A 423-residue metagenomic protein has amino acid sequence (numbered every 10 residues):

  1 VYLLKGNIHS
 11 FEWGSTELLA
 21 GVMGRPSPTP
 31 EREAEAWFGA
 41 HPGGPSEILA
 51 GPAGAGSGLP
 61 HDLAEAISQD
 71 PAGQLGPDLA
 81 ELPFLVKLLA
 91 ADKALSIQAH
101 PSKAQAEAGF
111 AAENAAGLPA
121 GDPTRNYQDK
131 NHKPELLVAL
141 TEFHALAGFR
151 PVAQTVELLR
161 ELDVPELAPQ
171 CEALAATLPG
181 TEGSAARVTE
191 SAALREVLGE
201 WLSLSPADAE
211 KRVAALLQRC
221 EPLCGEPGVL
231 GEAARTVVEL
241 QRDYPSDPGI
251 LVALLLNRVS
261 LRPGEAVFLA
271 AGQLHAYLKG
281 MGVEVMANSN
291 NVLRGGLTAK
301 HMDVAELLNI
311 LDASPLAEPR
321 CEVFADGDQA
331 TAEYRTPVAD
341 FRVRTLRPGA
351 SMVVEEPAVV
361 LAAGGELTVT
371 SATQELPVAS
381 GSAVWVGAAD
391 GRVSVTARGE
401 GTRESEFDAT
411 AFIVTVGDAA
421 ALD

Functional and structural regions predicted by a protein language model:
V1-E226, A299-A317, V343: Transition-metal
E31-E33, E81-L82, D92, N131-K133 (+3 more regions): A short beta-loop-beta micro-motif enriched in histidine and acidic residues
F38-A40, L88-D92, A99, P134-E142 (+4 more regions): Short, conserved beta-strand element in jelly-roll/cupin
A66-G76, S246-R262, V353, L361-S380: A short beta-strand-loop-beta hairpin characteristic of the jelly-roll/cupin
A90-A94, P101-A104, N131-E135, T141-H144 (+4 more regions): Ligand-binding loop in jelly-roll beta-barrel domains
R258-F268, Q273-A276, L346, S371-R392: Short acidic-glycine-tyrosine-enriched beta hairpin
G280-E333: C-terminal, non-catalytic macromolecule-binding modules
G327-A330, A339-E355, S380, G387-A389: Conserved short histidine dyad/triad with adjacent acidic residue
